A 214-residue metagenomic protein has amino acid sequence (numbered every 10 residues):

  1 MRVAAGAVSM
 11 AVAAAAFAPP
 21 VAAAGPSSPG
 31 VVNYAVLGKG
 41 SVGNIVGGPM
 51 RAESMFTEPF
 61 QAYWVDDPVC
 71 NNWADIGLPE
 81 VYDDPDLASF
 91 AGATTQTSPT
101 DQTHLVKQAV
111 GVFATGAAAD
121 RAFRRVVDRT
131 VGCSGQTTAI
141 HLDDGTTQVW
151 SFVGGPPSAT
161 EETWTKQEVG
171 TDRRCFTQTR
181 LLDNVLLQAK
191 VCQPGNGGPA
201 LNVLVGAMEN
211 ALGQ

Functional and structural regions predicted by a protein language model:
M1-A24: Secretory targeting and sorting signals
A23-T95: N-terminal "mature-domain start" segment
E53-T57, D128-R173: Short Gly/Thr-rich strand-loop-strand
F90-S98, R174-L182: Short, surface-exposed beta-strand/loop micro-motifs that present aromatic residues
G92-F123: A short acidic-to-branched-hydrophobic micro-motif
H104-K107, T171-T177: Short, surface-exposed coil-to-beta transition loops
V106-A109, R180-Q193: Short, well-ordered beta-strand elements
K190-Q214: Surface-exposed amphipathic alpha-helical segments
